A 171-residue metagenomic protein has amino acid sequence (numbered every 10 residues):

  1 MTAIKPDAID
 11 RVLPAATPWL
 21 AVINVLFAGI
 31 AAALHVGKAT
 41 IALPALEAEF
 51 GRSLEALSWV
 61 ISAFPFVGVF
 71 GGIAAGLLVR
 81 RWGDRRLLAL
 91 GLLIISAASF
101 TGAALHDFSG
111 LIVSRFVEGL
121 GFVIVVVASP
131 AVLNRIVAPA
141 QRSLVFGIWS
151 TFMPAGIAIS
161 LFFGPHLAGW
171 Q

Functional and structural regions predicted by a protein language model:
M1-A28, A32: Cytosolic juxtamembrane N-terminal segment immediately preceding the first transmembrane helix of multi-pass
L20-L54: Extracytoplasmic
G37, P65-I73, I157-A158: Residue-level signature of mid-helix packing/kink "hotspots" within the transmembrane helices of 12-pass Major
G51, G83, A104-G110, A138: Helix-breaking motifs and short loop linkers at transmembrane-helix boundaries and internal kinks in secondary membrane
F70-H106: Conserved MFS/SLC helix-loop-helix module at the cytosolic interface between two early adjacent transmembrane helices
A98, S109-V117: Paired small-residue
F116-F152: Cytoplasmic helix-loop-helix junction between adjacent transmembrane helices in 12-TM secondary transporters
I148-Q171: Helix-loop-helix hairpin linking two adjacent transmembrane segments in secondary transporters
